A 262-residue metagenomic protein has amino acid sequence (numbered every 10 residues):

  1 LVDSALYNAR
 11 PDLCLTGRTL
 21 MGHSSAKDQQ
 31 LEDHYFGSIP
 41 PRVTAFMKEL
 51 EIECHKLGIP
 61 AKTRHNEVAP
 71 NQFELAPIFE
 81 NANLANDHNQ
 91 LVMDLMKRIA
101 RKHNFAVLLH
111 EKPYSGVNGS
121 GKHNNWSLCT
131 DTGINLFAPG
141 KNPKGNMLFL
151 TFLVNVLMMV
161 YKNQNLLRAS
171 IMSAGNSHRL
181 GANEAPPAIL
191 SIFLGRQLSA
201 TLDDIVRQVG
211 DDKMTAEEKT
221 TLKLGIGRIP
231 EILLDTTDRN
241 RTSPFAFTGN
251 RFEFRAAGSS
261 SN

Functional and structural regions predicted by a protein language model:
L1-L109, Y114, N118-N262: Glycine-rich, acidic/polar active-site loops that bind/position phosphate-bearing ligands
